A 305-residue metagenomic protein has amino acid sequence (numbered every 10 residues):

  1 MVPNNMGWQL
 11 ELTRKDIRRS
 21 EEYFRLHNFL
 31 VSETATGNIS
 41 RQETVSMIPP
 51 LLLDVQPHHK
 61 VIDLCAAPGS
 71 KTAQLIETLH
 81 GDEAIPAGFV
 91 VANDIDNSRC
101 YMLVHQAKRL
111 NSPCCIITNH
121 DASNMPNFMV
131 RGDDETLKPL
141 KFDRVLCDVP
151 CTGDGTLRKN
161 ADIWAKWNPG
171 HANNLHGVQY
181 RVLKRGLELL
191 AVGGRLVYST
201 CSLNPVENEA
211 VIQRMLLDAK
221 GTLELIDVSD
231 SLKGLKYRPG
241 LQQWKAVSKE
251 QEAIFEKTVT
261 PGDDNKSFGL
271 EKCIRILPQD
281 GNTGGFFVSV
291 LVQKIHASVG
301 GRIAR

Functional and structural regions predicted by a protein language model:
M1-R305: S-adenosylmethionine
